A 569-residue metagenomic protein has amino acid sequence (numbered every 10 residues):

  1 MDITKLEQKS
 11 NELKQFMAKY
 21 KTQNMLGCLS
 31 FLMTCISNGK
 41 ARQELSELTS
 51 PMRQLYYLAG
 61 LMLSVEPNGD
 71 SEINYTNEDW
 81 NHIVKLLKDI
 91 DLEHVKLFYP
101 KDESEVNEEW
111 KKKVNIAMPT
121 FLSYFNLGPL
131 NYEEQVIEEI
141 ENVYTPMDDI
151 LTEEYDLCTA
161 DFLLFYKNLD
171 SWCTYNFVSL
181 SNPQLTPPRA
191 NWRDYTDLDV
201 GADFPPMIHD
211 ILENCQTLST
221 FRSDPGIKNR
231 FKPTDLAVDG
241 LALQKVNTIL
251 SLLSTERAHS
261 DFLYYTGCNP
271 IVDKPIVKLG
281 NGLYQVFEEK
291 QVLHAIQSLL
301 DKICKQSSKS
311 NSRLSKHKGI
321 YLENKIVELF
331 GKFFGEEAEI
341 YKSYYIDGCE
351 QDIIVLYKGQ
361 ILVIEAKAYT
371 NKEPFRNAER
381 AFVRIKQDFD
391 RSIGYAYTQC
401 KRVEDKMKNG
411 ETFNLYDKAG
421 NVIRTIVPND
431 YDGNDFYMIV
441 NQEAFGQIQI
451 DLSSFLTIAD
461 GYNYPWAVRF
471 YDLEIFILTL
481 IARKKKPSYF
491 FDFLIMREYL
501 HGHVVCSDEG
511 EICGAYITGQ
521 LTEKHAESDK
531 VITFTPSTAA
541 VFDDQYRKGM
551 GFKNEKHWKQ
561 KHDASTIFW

Functional and structural regions predicted by a protein language model:
M1-I320, N324-K332, N409-W569: Acidic, metal-dependent phosphodiester-chemistry machinery of nucleic-acid enzymes
L322, Y344-C349, V355, G420: Short, glycine/acidic-rich beta->alpha junctions
I326, C349-I353, I364: Extended, hydrophobic alpha-helical segments in both membrane/secreted and soluble proteins
F333-G348: A short acidic/basic microdomain associated with nuclease active sites
D347-E350, T370-E373, F445-I448: Flexible loop/turn segments at secondary-structure boundaries
D347-E350, Y357-G359, Y431-G433: A short, glycine/Asx- and small/polar-enriched loop/turn that sits immediately N-terminal to a beta-strand
V355-V363, K367-E373: Active-site beta-strand-loop-beta-strand hairpin of nuclease catalytic cores that positions key catalytic residues
A368-T425: Catalytic cores of nucleic-acid endonucleases
